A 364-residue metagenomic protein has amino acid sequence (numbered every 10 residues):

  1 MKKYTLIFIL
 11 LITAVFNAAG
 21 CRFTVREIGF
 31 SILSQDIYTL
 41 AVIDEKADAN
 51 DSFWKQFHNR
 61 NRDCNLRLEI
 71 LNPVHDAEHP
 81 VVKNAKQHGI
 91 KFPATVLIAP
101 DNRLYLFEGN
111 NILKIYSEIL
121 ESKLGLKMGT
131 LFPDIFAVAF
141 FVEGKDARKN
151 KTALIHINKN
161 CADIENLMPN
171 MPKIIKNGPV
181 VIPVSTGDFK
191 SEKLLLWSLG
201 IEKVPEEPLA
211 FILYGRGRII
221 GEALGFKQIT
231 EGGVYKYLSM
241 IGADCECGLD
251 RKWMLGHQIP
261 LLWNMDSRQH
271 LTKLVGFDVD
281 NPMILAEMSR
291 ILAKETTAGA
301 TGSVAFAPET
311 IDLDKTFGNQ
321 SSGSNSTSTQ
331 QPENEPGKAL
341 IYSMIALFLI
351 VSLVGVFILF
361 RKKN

Functional and structural regions predicted by a protein language model:
M1-L6: Bacterial N-terminal signal peptides that target proteins for export
I7-V15: Bacterial N-terminal signal peptides
A19-N364: Non-globular targeting/processing and membrane-anchoring segments
